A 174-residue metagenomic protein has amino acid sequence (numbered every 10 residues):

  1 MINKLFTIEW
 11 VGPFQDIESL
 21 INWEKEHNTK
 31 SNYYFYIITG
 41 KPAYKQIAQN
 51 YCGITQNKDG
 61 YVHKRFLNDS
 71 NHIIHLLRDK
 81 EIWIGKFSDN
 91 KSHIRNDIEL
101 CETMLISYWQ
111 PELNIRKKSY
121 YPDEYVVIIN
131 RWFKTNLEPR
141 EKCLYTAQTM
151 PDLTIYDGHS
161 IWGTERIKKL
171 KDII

Functional and structural regions predicted by a protein language model:
M1-N50, I54-I174: Boundary/linker segments flanking structured domains
